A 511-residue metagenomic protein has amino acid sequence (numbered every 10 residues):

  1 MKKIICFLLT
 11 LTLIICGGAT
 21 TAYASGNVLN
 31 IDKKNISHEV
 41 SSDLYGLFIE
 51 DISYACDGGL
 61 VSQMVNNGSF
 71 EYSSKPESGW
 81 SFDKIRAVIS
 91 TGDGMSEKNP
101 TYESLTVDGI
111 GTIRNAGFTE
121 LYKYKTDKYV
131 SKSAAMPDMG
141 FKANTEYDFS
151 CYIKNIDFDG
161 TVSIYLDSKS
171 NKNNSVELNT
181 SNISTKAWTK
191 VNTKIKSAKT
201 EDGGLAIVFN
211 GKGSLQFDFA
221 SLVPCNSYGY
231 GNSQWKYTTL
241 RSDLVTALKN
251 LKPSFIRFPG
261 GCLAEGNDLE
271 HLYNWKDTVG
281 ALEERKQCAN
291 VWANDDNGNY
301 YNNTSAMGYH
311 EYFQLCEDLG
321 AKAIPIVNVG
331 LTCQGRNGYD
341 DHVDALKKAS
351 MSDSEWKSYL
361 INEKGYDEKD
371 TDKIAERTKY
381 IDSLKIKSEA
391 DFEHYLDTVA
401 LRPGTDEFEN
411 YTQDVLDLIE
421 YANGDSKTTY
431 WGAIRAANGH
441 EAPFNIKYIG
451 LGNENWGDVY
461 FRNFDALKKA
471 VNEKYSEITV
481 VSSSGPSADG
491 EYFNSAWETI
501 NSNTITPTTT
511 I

Functional and structural regions predicted by a protein language model:
M1-I4, L8: Positively charged n-region of N-terminal signal peptides that target proteins for export
L8-C16: Bacterial N-terminal signal peptides
I15-G26: Sec-dependent signal peptide cleavage junction
S25-T304, K322, D340-E363, K369-D397 (+4 more regions): Extracellular and organelle-lumenal recognition/adhesion modules and their flexible linkers in secreted
N27-N35, V88-I89, A134, T239-D243 (+3 more regions): Alpha-helical scaffolding within the catalytic cores of extracellular/periplasmic polymer-degrading hydrolases
G203-S214, S352, D425, R435 (+1 more regions): Noncatalytic carbohydrate-binding groove/subsite architecture in carbohydrate-active enzymes
F209-N210, P224-N226, P259-C262, V329 (+2 more regions): Active-site groove signature of glycoside hydrolases
K252-S254, L319-A323, A442-I449, S476-T479 (+1 more regions): Short, well-ordered coil/turn segments that N-cap beta-strands
